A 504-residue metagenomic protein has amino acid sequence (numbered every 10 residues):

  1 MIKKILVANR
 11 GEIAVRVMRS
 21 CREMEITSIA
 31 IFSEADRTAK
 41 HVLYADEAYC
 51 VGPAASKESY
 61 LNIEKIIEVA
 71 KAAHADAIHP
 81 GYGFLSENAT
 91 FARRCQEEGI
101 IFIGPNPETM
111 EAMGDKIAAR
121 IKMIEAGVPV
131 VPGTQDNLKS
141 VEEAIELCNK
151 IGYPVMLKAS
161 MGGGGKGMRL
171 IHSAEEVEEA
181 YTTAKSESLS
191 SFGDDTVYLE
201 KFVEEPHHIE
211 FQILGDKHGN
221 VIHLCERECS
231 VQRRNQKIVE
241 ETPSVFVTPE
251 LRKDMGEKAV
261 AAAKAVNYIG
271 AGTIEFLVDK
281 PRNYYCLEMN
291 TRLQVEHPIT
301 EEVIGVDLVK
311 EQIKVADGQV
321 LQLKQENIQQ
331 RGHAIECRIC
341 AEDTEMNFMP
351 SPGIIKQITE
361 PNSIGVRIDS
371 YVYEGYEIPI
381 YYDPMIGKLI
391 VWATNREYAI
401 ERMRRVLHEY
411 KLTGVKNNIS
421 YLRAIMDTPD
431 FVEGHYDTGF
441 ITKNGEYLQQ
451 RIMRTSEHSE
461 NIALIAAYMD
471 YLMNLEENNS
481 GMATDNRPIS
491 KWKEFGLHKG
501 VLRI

Functional and structural regions predicted by a protein language model:
M1-I274, V278-N290, Q294: N-terminal beta-alpha lobe that positions the nucleotide/phosphoryl donor in ATP/NTP-coupled carboxylate activation
P298-T300, I304-I504: Catalytic cores of soluble metabolic enzymes centered on carboxylation/carboxyl-transfer
